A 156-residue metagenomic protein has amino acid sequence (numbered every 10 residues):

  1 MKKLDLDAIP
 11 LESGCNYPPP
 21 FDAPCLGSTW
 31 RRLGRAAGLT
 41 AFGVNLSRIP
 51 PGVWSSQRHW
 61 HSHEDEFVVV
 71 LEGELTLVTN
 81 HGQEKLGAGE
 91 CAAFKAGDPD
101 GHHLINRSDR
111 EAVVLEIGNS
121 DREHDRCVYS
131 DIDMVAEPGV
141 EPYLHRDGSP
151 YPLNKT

Functional and structural regions predicted by a protein language model:
M1-A41, C127-T156: A short, N-terminal "cap"/entry segment at the start of jelly-roll beta-barrel domains of the cupin/DSBH fold
T29-W30, N45-H61, P99: Conserved short histidine dyad/triad with adjacent acidic residue
R35-A36, T40-A41, W54-H63, E74: Short beta-strand/loop turn elements enriched in aromatics
G38, A96-H124: Ligand-binding loop in jelly-roll beta-barrel domains
L46-P50, H61-V78, I117-S120: Short, conserved beta-strand element in jelly-roll/cupin
N80-G97: Short acidic-glycine-tyrosine-enriched beta hairpin
